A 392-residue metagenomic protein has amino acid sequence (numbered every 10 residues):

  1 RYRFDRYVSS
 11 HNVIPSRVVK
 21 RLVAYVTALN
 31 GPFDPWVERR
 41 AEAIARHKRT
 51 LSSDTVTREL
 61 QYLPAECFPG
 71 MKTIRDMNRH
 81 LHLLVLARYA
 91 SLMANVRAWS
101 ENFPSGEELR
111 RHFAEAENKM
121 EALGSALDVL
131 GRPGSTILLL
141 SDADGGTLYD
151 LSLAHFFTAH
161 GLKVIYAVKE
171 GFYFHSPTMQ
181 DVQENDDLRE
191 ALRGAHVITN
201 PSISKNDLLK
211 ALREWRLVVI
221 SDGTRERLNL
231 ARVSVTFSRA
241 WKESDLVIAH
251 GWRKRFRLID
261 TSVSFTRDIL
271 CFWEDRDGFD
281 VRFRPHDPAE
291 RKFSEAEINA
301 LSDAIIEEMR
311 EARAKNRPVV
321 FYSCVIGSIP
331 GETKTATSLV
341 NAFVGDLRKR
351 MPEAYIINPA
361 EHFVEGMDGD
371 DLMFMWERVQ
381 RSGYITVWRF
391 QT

Functional and structural regions predicted by a protein language model:
R1-T136, T147: Electropositive, gly/pro-rich neighborhoods at or near active sites that engage anionic ligands
R132-S135, R313-V320: A short, charged/proline- and glycine-enriched loop that marks the coil->beta-strand transition at the N-terminal
L140-L151, E170-F174, W252-R257, S328: Gly/Ser/Thr-rich loops at beta-strand to alpha-helix junctions that form or flank small-molecule/cofactor-binding
G145-Y166, G171-Y173, L339-D346: Histidine-anchored nucleotide/phosphate-binding helix
Y166-D187, V281-R282, P352-D368: Short connector loops at secondary-structure junctions
E170, P177-M179, D187-R317: C-terminal functional extensions of proteins
T335-T392: Acidic/glycine-enriched connector segments
